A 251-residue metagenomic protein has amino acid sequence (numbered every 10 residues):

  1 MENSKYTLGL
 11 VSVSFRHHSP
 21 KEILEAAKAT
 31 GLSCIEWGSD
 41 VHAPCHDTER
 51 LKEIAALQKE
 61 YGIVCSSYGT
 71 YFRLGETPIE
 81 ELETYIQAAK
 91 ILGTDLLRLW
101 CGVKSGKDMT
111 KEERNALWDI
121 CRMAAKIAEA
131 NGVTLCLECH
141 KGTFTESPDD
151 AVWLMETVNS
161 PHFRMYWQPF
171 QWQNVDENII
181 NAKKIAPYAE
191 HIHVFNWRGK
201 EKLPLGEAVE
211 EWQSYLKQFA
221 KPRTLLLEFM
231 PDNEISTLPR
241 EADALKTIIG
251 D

Functional and structural regions predicted by a protein language model:
M1-L96, S160, G199, P231 (+1 more regions): N-terminal pre-domain/capping segments
L8, C34, Y68, M123-Q213: Acidic/histidine-rich catalytic cores of soluble enzymes
S19-L24, D47-L51, A55, T77-L82 (+5 more regions): Distinct, well-ordered alpha-helical segments
V41-A43, L74, K104-T110, N174-D176 (+1 more regions): A short acidic, helix-capping loop that chelates divalent metal ions and anchors anionic groups
I63, T94-D95, V133, F219-T224: A short helix->loop->beta-strand "cap" motif at the edges of active sites that frequently abuts
A89, T94-T110, N131, C136-H140: Active-site groove signature of glycoside hydrolases
T224-M230: Short acidic/histidine-rich active-site segments
